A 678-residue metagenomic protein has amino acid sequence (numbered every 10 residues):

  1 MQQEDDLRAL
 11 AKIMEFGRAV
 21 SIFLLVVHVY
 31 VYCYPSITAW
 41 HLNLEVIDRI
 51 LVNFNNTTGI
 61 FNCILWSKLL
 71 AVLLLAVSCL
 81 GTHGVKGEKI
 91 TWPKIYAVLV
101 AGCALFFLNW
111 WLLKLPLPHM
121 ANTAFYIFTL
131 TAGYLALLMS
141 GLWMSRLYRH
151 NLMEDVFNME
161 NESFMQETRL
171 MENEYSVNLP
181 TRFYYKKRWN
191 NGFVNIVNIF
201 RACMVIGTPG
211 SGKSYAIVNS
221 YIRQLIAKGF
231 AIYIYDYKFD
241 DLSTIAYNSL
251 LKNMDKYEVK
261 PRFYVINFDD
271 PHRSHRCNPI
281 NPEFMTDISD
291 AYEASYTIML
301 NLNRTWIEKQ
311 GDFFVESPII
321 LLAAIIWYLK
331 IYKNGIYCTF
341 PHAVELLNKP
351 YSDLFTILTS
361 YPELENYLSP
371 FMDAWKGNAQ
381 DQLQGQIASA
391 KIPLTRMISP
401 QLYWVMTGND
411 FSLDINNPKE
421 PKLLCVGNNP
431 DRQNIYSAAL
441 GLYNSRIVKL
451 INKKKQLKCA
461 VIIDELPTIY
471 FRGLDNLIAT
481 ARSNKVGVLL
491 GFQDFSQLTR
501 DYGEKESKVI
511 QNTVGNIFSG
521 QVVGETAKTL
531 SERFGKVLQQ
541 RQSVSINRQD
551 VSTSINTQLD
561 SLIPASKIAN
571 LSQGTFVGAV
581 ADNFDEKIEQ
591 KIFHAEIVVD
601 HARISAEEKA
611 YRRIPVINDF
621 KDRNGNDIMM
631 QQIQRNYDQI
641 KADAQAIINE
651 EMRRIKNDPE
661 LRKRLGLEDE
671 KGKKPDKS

Functional and structural regions predicted by a protein language model:
M1-S211, Y215, S220, K228 (+3 more regions): Basic- and hydrophobic-enriched, low-structure N-terminal and domain-boundary segments that flank ATP-binding catalytic
H28, L42, R149, M153 (+4 more regions): P-loop NTPase motor domains
N53-T58, T339-A343, T407, S545-Q549: Short, surface-exposed recognition loops or helix-turn segments adjacent to catalytic cores
F183-W189, N303-F313, R541-Q558: Low-complexity, polar-biased intrinsically disordered regions enriched in Pro/Ser/Thr/Gly
W189, H272-H275, K505, Q558: Residue-level signal for pocket-adjacent positions within structured domains
I478-T480, N484-A581, K673: Conserved ATP-driven motor cores of ASCE-family P-loop NTPases powering translocation/secretion/packaging/pilus
I588-I592: Extended, low-structure N-terminal and interdomain regions that function as secretion/translocation signals
F593-I597: N-terminal charged/capping segments associated with class I S-adenosyl-L-methionine
